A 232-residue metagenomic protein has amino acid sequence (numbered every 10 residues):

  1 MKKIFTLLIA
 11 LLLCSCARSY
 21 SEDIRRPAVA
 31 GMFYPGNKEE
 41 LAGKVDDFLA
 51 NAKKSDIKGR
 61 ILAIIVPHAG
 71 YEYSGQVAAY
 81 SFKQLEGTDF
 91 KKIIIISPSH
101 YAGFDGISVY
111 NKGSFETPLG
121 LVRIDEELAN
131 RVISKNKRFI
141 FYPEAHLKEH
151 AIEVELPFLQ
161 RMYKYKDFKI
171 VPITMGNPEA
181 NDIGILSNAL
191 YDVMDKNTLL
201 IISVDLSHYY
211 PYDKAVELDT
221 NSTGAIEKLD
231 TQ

Functional and structural regions predicted by a protein language model:
I4-L13: Sec-dependent N-terminal signal peptides
Y20-Q232: Active-site histidine-anchored catalytic micro-motif
